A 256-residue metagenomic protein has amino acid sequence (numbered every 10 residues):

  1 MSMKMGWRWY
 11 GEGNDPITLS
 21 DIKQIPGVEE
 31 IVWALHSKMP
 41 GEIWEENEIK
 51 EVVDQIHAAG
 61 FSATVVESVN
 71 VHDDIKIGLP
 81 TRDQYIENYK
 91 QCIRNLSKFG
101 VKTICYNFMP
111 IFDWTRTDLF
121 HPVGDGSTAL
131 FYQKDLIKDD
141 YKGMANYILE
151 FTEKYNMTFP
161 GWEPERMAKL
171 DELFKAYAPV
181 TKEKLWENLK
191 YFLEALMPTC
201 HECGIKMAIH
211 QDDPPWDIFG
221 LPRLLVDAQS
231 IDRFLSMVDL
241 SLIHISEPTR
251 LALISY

Functional and structural regions predicted by a protein language model:
M1-M3, V32, F61-K76, P164-A178: N-terminal small/glycine-rich loop or linker at the start of catalytic domains across soluble metabolic enzymes
S2-G6, E29-V32, G60-V65, K102-C105 (+3 more regions): Structural preference for beta-strand elements that scaffold enzyme active sites
G11-G13, S37, V69-N70, F108-F112 (+2 more regions): Active-site-proximal loop/turn and secondary-structure-junction residues that shape catalytic pockets, frequently
E12-Q24, I86-I93: Short, acidic/polar
L19-G27, W44-T64, S97-K98, M197-G204 (+1 more regions): Acidic (Asp/Glu)-rich catalytic clusters
I25-E46, E67-G78: N-terminal substrate-binding region of glycoside hydrolase catalytic domains
I75-L242: Active-site acidic/histidine proton-transfer and metal-coordination neighborhood in alpha/beta enzyme cores
I243-H244, P248-Y256: Single conserved hydrophobic/aromatic residue that forms the stacking wall/gate of nucleotide- or nucleobase-binding
